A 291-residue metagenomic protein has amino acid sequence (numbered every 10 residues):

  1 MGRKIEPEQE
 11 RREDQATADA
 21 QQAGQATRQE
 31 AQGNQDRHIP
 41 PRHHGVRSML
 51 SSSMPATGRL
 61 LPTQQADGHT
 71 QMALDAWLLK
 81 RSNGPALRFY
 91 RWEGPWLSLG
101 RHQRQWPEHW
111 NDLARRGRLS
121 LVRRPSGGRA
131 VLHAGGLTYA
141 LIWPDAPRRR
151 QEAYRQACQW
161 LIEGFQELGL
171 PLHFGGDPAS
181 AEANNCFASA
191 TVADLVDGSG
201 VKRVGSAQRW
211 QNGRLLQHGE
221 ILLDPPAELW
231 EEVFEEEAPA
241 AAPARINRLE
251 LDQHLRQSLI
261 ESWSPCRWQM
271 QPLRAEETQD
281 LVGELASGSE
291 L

Functional and structural regions predicted by a protein language model:
M1-S48: Short, strongly patterned local motifs
M49-D112, R116, S120-R124, P243-L291: Active-site loop/lid in soluble adenylation, ligation, and acyl-transfer enzymes
E93, D197-G200, Q211-N212, P225: Short acidic-glycine loop/turn motifs at beta-strand connectors
H102-R104, P144-A146, S199-G200, P225-E228: Short loop segments at secondary-structure junctions
P125-P144, E232-A242: Residues forming anionic-ligand binding surfaces in small-molecule and nucleic-acid pockets of primarily soluble enzymes
A134-V192: Internal, conserved structured core segments that host functional sites
R148, W160-A181, R209-L291: Long, positively charged amphipathic alpha-helical accessory segments at protein N-termini or as interdomain linkers
S189-V196, G200-Q208: Aromatic/basic-lined ligand-recognition segments that form π-stacking hydrophobic pockets flanked by Lys/Arg to engage
